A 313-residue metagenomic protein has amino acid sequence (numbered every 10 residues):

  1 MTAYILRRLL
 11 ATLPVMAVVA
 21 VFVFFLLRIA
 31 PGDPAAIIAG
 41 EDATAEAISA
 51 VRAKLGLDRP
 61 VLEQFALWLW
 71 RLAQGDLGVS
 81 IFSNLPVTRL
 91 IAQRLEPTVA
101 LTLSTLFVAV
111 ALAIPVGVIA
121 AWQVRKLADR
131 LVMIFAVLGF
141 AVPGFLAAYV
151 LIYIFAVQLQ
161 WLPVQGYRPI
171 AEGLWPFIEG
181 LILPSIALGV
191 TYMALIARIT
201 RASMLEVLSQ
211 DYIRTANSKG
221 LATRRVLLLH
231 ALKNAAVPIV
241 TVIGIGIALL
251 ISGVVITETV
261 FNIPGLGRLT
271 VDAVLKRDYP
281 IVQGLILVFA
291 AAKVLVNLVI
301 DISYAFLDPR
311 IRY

Functional and structural regions predicted by a protein language model:
T2-A3, L13, A92-R130, G144 (+2 more regions): Alpha-helical transmembrane segments of integral membrane proteins, especially multi-pass inner/plasma-membrane
V15-A66, F82, L159-G180: Hydrophobic alpha-helical transmembrane segments of membrane transport/permease proteins and related membrane-embedded
F22-I29, R59, W70, I134-Q165 (+2 more regions): Membrane-water interface segments at the C-terminal ends of transmembrane alpha-helices in multi-pass inner-membrane
A43-D76, I182, I213, N262-D272: Short hydrophobic, aromatic-rich alpha-helical segments embedded in or entering the lipid bilayer of multi-pass
D58-I114: An internal, D/E-rich "acidic patch" concept
